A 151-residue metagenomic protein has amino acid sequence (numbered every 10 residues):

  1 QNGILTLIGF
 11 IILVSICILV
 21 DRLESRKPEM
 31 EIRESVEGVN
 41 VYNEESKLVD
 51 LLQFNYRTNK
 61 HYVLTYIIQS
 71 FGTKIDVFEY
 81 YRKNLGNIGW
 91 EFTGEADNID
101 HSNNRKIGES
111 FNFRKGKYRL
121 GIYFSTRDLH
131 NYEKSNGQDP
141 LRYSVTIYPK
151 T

Functional and structural regions predicted by a protein language model:
Q1-T151: An acidic-aromatic pocket/loop used at catalytic or ligand-binding sites
